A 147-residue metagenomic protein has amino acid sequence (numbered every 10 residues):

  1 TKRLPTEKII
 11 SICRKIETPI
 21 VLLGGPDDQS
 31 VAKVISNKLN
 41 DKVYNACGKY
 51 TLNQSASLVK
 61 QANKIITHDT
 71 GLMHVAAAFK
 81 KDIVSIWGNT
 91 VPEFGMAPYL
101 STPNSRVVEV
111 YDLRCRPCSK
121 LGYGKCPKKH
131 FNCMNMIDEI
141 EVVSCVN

Functional and structural regions predicted by a protein language model:
T1-N89: Donor-binding and catalytic core of enzymes assembling or modifying cell-surface/extracellular glycoconjugates
D41-A46, A77-V146: Nucleotide-sugar donor-binding patch of glycosyltransferase catalytic domains
